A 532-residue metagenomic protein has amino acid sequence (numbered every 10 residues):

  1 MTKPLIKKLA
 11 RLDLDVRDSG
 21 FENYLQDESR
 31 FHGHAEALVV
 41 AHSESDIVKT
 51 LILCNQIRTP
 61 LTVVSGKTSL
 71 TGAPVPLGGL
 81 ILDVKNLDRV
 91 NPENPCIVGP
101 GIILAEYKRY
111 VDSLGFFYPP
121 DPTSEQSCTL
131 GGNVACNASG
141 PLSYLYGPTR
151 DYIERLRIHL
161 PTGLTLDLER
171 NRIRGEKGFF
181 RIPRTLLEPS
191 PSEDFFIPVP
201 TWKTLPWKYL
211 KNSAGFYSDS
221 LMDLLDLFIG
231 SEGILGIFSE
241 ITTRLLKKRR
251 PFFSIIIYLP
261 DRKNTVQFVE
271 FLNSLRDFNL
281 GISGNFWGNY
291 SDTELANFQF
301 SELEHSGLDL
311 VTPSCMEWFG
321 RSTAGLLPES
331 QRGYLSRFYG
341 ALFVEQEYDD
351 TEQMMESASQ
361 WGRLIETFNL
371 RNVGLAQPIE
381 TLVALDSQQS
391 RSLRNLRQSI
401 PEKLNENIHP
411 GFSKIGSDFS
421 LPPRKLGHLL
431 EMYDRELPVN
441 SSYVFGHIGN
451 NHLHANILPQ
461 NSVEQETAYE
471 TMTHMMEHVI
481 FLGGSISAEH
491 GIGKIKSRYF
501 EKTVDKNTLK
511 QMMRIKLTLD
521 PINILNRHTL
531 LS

Functional and structural regions predicted by a protein language model:
M1-I52, G66-P95, T123, Y146 (+6 more regions): N-terminal flexible segment immediately upstream of the FAD-binding catalytic core in FAD-dependent oxidoreductases
L14-S19, V39-A41, L61-S65, G72 (+15 more regions): General beta-strand structural signal in soluble alpha/beta enzymes
D18-F21, F228-E470, H478, L482: C-terminal substrate-recognition/cap domain of FAD-linked oxidoreductases
N91, P100, L104-A105, R109-Y290 (+1 more regions): FAD-binding subdomain of flavoenzyme oxidoreductases
L164, K496-S532: Activity-critical C-terminal alpha-helical subdomain
I480-I492, L517, P521-L525: Alpha-helix capping/hinge segments and adjacent helical runs
